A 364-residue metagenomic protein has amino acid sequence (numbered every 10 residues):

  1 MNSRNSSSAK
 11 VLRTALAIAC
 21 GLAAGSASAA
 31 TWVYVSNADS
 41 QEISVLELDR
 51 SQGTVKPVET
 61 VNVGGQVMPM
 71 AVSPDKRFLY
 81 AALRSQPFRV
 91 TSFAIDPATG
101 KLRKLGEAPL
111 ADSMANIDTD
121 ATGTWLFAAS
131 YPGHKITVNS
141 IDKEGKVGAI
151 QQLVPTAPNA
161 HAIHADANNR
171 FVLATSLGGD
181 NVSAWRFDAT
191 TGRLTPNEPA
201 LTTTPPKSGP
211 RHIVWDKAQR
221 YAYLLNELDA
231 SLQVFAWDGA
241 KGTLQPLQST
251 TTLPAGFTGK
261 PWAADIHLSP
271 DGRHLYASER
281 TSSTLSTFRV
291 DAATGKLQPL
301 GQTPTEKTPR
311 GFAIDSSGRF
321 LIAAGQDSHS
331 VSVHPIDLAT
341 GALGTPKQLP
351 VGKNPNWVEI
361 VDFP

Functional and structural regions predicted by a protein language model:
A24-S28: N-terminal signal peptide c-region/cleavage motif recognized by signal peptidases
A29-D49: An edge-strand/N-cap motif at the start of beta-rich repeat modules
V33-A38, S73, A81-S85, D120 (+7 more regions): Conserved beta-strand positions in repeat-built beta-propeller and related beta-rich domains
E47-G53, F93-G100, N139-K146, W185-L194 (+3 more regions): Short loop/turn segments immediately following beta-strands, especially the blade-tip and inter-blade linker loops
K56-N62, R103-A108, A149-V154, N197-T203 (+3 more regions): A short beta-strand motif characteristic of beta-propeller blades
P57-G123: Blade-loop segments of beta-propeller domains
V63-D75, L110-W125, P155-F171, T203-Y221 (+3 more regions): Beta-rich, blade/repeat-based domains predominating in secreted/periplasmic proteins but also intracellular
L173-A230: Loop-centered beta-sheet repeat module
